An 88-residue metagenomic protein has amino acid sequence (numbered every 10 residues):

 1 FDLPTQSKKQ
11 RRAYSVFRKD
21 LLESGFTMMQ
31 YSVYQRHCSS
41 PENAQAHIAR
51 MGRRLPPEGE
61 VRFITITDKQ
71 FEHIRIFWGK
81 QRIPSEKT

Functional and structural regions predicted by a protein language model:
L3-T88: Basic nucleic-acid-binding interfaces
